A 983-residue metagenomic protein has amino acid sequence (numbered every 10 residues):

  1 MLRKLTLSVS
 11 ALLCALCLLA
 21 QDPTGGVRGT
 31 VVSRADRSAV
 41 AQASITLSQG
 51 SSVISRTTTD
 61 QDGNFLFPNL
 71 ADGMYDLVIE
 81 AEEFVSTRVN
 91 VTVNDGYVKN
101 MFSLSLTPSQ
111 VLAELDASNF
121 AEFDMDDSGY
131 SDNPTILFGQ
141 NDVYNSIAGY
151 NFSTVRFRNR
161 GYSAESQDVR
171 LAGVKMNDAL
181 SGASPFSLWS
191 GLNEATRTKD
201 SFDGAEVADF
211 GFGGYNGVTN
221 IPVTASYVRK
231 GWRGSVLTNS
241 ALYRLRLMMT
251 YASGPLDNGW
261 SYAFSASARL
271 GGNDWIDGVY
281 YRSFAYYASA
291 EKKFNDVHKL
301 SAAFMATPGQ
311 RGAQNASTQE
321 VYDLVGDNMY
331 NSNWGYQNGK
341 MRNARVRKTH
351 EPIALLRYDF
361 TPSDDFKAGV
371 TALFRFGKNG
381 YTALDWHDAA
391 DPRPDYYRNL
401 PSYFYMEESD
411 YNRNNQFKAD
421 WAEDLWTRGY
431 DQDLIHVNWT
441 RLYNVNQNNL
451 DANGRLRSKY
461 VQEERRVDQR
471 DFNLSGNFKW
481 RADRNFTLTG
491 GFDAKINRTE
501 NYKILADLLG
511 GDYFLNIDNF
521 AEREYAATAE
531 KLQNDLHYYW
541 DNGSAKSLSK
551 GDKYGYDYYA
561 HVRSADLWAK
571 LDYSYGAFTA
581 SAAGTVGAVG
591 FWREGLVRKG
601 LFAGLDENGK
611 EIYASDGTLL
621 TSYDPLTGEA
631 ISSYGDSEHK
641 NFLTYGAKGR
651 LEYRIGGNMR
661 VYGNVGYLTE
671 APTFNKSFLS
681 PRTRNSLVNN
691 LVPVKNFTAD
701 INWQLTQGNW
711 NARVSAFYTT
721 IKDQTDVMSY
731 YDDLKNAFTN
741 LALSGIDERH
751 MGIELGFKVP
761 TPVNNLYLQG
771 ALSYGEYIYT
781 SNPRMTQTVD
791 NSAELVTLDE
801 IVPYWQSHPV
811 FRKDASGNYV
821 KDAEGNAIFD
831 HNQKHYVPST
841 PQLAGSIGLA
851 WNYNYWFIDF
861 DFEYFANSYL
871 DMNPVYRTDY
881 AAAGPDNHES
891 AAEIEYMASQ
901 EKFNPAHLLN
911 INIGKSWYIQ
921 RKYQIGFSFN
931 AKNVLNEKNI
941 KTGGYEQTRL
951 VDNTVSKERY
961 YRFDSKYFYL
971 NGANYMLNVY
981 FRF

Functional and structural regions predicted by a protein language model:
G25-G26, T238-G271, W275-Q314, V346-D365: Transmembrane beta-barrel wall of Gram-negative outer-membrane proteins
I136-L137, V143-I147, V174-A205, G217 (+2 more regions): Short acidic/polar hinge/loop motifs at secondary-structure boundaries that mediate gating or recognition
E291, K299-R357, G380-E463, A527-D552 (+1 more regions): Acidic/polar loop-and-plug regions of large Gram-negative outer-membrane beta-barrel proteins
A316-V321, L536-S547, G590, L601-E629 (+6 more regions): Surface-exposed extracellular loop regions of Gram-negative outer-membrane beta-barrel proteins, predominantly
M329-I353, R357, T627-F642, G646 (+4 more regions): Outer-membrane beta-barrel signature, preferentially recognizing the C-terminal barrel domain of Gram-negative
V461, T487-G656, P681: Signature of Gram-negative outer-membrane beta-barrel scaffolds
F717-T720, L741-Y876, Y980: Gram-negative outer-membrane beta-barrel transporters
I721-D723, A866-E889, K915-F983: C-terminal beta-signal and adjacent terminal beta-strands/loops of Gram-negative outer-membrane beta-barrel proteins
